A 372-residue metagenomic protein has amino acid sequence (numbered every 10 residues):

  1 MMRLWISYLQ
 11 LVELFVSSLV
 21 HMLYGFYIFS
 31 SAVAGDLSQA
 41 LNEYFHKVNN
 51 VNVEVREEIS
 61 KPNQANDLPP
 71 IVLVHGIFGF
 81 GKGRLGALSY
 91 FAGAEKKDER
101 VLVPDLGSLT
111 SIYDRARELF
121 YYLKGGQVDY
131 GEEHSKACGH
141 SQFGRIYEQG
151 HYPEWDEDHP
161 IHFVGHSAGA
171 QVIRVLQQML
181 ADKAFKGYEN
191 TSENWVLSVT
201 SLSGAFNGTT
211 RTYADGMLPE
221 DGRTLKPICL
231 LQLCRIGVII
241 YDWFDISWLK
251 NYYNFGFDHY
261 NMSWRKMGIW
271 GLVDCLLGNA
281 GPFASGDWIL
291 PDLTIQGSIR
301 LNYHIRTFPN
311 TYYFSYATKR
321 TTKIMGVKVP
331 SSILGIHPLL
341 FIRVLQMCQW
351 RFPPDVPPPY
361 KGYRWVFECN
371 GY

Functional and structural regions predicted by a protein language model:
M1-V164, A168-R223: N-terminal non-catalytic accessory region
M2-N49, E189-Y372: Helical cap/lid subdomain of alpha/beta-hydrolase-fold lipid enzymes that gates access to the catalytic pocket
